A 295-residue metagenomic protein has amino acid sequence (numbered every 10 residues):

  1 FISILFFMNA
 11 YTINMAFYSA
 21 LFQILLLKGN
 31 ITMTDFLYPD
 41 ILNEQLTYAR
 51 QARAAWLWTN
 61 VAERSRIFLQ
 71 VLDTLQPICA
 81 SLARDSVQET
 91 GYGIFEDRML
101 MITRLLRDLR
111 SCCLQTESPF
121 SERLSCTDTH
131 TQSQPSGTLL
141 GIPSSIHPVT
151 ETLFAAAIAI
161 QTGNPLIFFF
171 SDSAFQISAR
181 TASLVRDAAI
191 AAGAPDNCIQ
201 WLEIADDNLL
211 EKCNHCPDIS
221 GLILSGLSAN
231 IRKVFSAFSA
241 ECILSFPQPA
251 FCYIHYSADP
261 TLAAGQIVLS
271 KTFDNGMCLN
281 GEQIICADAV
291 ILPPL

Functional and structural regions predicted by a protein language model:
F1-M8: Hydrophobic alpha-helical signal peptides and transmembrane signal-/tail-anchor segments that drive secretory-pathway
A10-T12: Short hydrophobic alpha-helical segments enriched in small aliphatic residues
L26-T129, I158: N-terminal Rossmann-like NAD(P)+-binding subdomain of aldehyde/semialdehyde dehydrogenases
R64, G163, L222, D288: Residue-level signal for inorganic ion chemistry
L114-A192, S220, A240-A250: Conserved small-residue-rich beta-alpha loop and adjacent elements that most often cradle the phosphate/pyrophosphate
C126-H130, Q200-S220: A structured beta-alpha segment of the ubiquitous adenosine-cofactor-binding alpha/beta core
P195-I199: Short acidic capping loops at alpha-helix termini that bridge into adjacent secondary structure
S228-L295: ALDH superfamily catalytic-core signature
